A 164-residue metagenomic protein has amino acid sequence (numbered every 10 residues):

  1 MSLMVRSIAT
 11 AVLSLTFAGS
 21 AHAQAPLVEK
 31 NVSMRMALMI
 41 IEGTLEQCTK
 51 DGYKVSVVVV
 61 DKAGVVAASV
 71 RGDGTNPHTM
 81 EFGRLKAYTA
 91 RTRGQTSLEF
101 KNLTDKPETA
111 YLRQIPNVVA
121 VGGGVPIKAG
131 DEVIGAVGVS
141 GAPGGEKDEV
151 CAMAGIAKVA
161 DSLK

Functional and structural regions predicted by a protein language model:
M1-M4: N-terminal secretory signal peptides that target proteins for export/translocation
R6-S20: Bacterial N-terminal signal peptides
A23-K164: Flexible, solvent-exposed loop/hinge segments and secondary-structure transition points
